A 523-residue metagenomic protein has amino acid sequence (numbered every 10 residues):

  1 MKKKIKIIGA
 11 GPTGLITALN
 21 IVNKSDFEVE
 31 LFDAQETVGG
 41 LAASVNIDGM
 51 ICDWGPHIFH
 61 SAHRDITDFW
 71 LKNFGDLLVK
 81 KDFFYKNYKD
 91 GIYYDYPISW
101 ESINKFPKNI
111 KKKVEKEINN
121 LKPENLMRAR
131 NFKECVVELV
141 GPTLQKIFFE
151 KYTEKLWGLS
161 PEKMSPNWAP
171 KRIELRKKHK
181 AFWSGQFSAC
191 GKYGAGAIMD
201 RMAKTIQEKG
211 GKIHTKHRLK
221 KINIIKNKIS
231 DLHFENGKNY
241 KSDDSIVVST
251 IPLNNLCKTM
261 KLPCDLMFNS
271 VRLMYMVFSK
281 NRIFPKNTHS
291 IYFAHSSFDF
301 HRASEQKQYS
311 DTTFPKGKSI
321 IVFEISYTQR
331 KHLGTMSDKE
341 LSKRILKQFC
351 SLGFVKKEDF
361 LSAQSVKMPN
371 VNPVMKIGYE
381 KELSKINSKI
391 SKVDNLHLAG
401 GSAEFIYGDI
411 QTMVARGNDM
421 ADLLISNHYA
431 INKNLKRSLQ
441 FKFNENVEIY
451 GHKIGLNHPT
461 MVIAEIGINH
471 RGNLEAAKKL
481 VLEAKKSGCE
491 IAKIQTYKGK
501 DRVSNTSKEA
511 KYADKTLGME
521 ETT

Functional and structural regions predicted by a protein language model:
K3-L31: N-terminal Rossmann-like FAD-binding beta1-loop-alpha1 element of flavoenzymes
V22-N46: Glycine-rich FAD pyrophosphate-binding loop
K24, R218-K339, K343-G353, I386 (+1 more regions): Mid-domain catalytic core of redox enzymes that form a hydrophobic substrate pocket/lid adjacent to a catalytic redox
S44, P97, Q306, T312-Q440: Conserved flavin/dinucleotide-binding core of flavoenzymes
D48-E124: Dinucleotide-binding Rossmann-like beta1-alpha1 core, especially the glycine-rich loop that anchors the ADP
S102, K108-I110, V114-I225: Active-site/ligand-binding neighborhood in enzyme catalytic cores
F441-I463: N-terminal amphipathic alpha-helix/helix-capping segment at the start of soluble metabolic enzymes
E490-T523: Glycine-rich, proline-tolerant flexible connector loops at the mouths of alpha/beta enzymes
